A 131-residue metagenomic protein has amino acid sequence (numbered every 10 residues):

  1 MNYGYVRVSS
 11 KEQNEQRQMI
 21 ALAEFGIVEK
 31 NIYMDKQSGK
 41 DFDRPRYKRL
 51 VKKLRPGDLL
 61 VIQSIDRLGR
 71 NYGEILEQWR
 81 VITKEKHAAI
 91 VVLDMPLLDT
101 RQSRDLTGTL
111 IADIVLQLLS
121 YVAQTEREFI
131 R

Functional and structural regions predicted by a protein language model:
M1-Y3: Extreme N-terminal starter segment of soluble prokaryotic enzymes
R7-N14, D35-Y47, L54, Q63-E77 (+1 more regions): Acidic, metal-coordinating catalytic cores used for nucleic-acid/nucleotide bond scission and strand-transfer chemistry
V8-S9, T83-R131: Phosphate/pyrophosphate-binding and catalytic-coupling "lid/hinge/switch" segments at subdomain interfaces
A21, E74-V81, I114: Alpha-helical scaffold elements adjacent to nucleotide-binding pockets in ATP/GTP-utilizing enzyme cores
L22-Q37: Short beta-strand elements in bilobed, periplasmic/extracellular small-molecule ligand-binding domains
D66, V81-K84: Conserved RecA-like helicase motor core of SF1/SF2 enzymes
